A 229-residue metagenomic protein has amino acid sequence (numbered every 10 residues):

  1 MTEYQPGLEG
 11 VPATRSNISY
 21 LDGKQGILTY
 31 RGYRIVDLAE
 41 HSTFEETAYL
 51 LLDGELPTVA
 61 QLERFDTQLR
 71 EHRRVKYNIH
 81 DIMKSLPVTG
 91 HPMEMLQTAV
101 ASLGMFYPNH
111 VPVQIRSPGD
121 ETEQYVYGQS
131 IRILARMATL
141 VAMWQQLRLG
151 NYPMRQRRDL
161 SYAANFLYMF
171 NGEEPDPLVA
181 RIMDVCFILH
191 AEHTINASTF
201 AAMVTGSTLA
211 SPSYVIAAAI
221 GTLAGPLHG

Functional and structural regions predicted by a protein language model:
M1-L227: Hydrophobic alpha-helical bundle cores within soluble ligand-binding/oligomerization subdomains
